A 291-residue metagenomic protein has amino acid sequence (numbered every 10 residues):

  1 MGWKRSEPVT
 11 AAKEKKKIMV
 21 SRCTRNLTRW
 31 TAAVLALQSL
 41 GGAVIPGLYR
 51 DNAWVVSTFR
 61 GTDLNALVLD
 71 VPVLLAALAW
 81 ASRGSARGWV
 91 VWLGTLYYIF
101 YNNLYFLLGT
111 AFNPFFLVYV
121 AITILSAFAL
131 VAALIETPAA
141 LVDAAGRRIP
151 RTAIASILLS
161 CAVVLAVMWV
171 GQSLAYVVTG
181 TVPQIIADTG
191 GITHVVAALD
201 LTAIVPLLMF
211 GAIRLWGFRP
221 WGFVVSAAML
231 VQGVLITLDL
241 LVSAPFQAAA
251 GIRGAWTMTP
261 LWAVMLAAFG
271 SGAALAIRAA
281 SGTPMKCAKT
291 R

Functional and structural regions predicted by a protein language model:
K16-T31: N-terminal membrane topogenic signal
T24-T28, S82-T95, W221-M229: Membrane-interfacial loop-to-transmembrane alpha-helix junctions, especially the N-terminal start
L27-Q38, Y98-Y101, Y119-P138, R148-A175 (+2 more regions): Alpha-helical transmembrane segments of multi-pass integral membrane proteins
L37, A197-T290: C-terminal transmembrane-bundle signature of multipass membrane proteins, characterized by strong activation on
V56-L64, I186-L207: A loop-to-helix transmembrane entry motif
N65-A76, I122-I135, A203-F210, V264-R278: Hydrophobic cores of alpha-helical transmembrane segments in multi-pass inner/ER membrane proteins, independent
A76-A132, E136-I149: Membrane-interface helix-loop-helix junctions at boundaries between adjacent transmembrane segments
L174-G190: Membrane-interface interhelical connector segments
